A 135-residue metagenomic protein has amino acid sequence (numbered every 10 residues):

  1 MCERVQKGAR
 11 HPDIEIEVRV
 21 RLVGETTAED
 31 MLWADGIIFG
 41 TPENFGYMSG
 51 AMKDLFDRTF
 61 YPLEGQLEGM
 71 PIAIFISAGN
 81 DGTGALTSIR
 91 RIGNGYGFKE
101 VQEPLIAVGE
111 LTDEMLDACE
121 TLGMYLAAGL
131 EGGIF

Functional and structural regions predicted by a protein language model:
M1-Q66, V101, D113, D117-F135: N-terminal beta1-alpha1-beta2 submodule of the flavodoxin-like/Rossmannoid cofactor-binding fold
E68-E120: Short, glycine-/small-residue-rich phosphate/pyrophosphate-handling segment
